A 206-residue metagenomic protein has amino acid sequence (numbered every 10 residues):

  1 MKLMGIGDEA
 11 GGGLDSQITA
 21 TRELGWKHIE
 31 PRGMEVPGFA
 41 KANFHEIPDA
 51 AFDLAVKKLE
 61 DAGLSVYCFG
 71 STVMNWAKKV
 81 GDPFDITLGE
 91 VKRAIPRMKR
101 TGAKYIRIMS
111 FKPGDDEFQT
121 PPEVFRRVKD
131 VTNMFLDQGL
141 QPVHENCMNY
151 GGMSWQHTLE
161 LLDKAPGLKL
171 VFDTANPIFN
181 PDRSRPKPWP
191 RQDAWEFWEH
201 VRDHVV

Functional and structural regions predicted by a protein language model:
M1-K104, K129, L136-D137, K169-V171 (+3 more regions): N-terminal pre-domain/capping segments
L3-G13, V36, K112, Q119 (+3 more regions): Residue-level signal for well-ordered alpha-helical segments
E9, G33-E35, T72-N75, S110-G114 (+2 more regions): Active-site-proximal loop/turn and secondary-structure-junction residues that shape catalytic pockets, frequently
S16, E123-R126, M153: Short, well-structured alpha-helical interface segments that form or flank functional binding sites
F69, T132-V206: Acidic/histidine-rich catalytic cores of soluble enzymes
K78-F84, F118-T120, M153: Conserved glycine-rich "GG(E/T)P / GGGxP" loop and the immediately following alpha-helix in the radical SAM core
M98-Q119, Q138-G152: Active-site groove signature of glycoside hydrolases
D115-V131: Glycine/proline-rich, positively charged, aromatic-decorated active-site loop/lid region on the catalytic face
